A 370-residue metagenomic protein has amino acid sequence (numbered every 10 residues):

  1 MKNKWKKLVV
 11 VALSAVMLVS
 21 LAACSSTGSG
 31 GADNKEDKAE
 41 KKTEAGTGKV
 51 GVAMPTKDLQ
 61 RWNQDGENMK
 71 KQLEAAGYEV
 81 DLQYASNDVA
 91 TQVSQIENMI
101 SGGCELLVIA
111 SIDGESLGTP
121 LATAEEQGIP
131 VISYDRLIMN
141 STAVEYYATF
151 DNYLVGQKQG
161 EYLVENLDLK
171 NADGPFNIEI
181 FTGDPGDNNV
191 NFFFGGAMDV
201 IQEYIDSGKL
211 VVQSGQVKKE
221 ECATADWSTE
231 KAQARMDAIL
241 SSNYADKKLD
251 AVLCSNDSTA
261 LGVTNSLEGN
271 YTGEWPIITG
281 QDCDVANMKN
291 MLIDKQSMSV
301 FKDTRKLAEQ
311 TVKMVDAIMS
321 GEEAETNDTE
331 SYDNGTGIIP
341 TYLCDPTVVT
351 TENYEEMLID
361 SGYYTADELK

Functional and structural regions predicted by a protein language model:
K2-K7, C24-K370: A residue-level marker of the well-folded mature domains of exported/periplasmic proteins
W5-V16: Sec-dependent signal peptide hydrophobic core
V19-A23: C-terminal motif of bacterial Sec signal peptides marking the signal peptidase cleavage site
